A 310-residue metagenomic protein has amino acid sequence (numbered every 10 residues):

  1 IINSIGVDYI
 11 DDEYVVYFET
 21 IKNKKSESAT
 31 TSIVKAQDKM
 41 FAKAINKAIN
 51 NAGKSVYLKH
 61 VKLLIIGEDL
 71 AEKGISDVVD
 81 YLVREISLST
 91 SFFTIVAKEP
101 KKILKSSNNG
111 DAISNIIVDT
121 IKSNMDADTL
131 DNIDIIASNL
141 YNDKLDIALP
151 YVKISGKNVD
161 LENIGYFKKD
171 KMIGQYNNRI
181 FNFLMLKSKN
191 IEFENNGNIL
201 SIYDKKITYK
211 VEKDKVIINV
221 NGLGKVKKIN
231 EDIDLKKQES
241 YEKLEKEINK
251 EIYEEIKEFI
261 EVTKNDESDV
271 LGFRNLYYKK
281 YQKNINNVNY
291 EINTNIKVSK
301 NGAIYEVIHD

Functional and structural regions predicted by a protein language model:
I1-D310: Membrane-proximal alpha-helical signals and transmembrane carboxylates
